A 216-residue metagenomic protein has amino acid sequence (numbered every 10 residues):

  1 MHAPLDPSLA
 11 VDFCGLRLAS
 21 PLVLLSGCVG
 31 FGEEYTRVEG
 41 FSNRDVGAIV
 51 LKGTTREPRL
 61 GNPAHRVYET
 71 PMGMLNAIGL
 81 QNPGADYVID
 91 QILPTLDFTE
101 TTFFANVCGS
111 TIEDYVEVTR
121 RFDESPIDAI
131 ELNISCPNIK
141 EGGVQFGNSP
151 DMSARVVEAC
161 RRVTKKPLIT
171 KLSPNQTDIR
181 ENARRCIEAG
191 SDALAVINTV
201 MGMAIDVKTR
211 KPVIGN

Functional and structural regions predicted by a protein language model:
M1-F103, C108-S110: N-terminal capping/small domains of soluble enzymes
N43-R44, A48, A64, F98 (+1 more regions): Alpha/beta enzyme core
